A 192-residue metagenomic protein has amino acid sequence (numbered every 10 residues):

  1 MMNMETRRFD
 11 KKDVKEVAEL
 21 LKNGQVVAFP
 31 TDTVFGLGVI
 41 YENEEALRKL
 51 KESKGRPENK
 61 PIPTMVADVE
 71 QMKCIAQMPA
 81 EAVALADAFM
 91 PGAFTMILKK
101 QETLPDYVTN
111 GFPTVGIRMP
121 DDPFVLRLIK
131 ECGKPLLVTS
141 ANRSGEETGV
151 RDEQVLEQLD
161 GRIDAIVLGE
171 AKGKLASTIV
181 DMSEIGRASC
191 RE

Functional and structural regions predicted by a protein language model:
M1-R191: Active-site-adjacent structural elements in enzyme catalytic cores
